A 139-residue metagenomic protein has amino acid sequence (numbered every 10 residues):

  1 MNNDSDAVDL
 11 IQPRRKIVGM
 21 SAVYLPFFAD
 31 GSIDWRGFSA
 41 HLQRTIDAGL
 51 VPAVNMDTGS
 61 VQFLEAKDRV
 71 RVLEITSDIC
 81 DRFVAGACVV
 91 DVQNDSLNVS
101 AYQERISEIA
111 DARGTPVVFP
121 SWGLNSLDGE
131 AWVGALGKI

Functional and structural regions predicted by a protein language model:
N2-K138: Active-site beta->alpha loop and helix N-cap motifs at the rims of alpha/beta catalytic domains
